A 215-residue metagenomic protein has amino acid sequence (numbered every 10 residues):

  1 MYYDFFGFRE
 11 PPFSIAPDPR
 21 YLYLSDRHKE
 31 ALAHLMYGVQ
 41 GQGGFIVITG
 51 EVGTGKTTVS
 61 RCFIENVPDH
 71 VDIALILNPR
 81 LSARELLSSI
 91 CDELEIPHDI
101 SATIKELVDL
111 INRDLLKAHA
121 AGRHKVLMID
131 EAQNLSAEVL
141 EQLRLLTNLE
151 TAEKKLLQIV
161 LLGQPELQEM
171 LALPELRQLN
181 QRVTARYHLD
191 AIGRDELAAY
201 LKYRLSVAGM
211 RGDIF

Functional and structural regions predicted by a protein language model:
M1-G41: A short, basic N-terminal segment
E10-F13, H70-D72, L81-A102: Conserved NTP-binding/hydrolysis module of P-loop NTPases
H34-G38, K105-H124: Conserved alpha-helical scaffold flanking the Walker A/P-loop in AAA+ ATPase domains
G41-F63, P79: Walker A/P-loop nucleotide-binding motif
V47-V52, T58, E106-L110, N134-Q142 (+1 more regions): Sensor-1/coupling segment of RecA-like P-loop NTPase cores
P97, K117-A121, V126-L127, T151-A152 (+2 more regions): Helix-loop-helix "sensor" segment of P-loop NTPases
D130-E131: Walker B catalytic acidic pair
